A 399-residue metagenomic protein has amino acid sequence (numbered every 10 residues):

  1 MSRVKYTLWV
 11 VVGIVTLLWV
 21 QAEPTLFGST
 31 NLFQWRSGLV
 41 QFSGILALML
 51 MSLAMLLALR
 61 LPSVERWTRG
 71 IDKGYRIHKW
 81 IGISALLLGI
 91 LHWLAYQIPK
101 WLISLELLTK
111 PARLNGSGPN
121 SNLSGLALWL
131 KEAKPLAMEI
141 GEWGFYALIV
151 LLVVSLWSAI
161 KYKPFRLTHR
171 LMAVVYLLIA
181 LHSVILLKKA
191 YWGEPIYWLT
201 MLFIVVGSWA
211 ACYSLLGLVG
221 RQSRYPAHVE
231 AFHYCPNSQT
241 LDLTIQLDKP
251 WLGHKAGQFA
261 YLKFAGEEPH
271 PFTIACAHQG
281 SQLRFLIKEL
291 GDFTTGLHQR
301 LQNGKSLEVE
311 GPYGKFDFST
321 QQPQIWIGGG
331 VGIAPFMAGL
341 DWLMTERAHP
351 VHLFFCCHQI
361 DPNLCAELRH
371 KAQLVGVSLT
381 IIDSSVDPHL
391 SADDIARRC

Functional and structural regions predicted by a protein language model:
R3-G13, W19-T25, G44, L48-M51 (+5 more regions): FNR/FR-type flavoprotein reductase catalytic core
T25-G38: Membrane-interface interhelical loops and short amphipathic "cap" helices that link adjacent transmembrane segments
F33-W35, A265, G332: N-terminal low-hydrophobic presequence detector
W35-F42, M49: Interfacial loop-to-helix transition and helix-capping segments at the boundaries of transmembrane helices
A54: Structured alpha-helical
G217-K305, H352, C356-Q359, S384-V386: Ferredoxin-reductase
